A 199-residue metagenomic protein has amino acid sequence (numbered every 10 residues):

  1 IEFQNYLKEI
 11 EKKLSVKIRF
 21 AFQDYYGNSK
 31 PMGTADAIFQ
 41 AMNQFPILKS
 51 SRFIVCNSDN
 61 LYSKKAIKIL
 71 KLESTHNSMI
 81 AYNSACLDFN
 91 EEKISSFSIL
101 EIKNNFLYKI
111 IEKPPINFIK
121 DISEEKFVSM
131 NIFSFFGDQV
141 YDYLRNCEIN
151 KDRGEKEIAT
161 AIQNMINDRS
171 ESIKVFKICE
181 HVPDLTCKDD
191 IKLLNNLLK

Functional and structural regions predicted by a protein language model:
I1-V55, N150: Conserved N-terminal catalytic core of the sugar/cofactor nucleotidyltransferase
E2-Y6, K65, A161, L193: Phosphate- and divalent-cation-binding pockets in alpha/beta enzyme and binding domains that engage nucleotide-derived
A21-Q23, K113, F176-I178: Conserved beta-strand termini and adjacent loop/short-helix elements that scaffold enzyme active sites in alpha/beta
Y25-K30, C86-D88, I116-F118, H181-D184: A short acidic, often aromatic-flanked loop/helix-cap motif at beta-alpha or helix-coil junctions that lines enzyme
K49-R52, H76, E171-S172: Short coil/turn segments at beta-strand junctions that form active-site/ligand-binding loops
N57-L61: The conserved acidic donor/metal-binding loop of glycosyltransferases
S63-Y141: Conserved core of the sugar-phosphate nucleotidyltransferase
I110, F118-K199: Conserved alpha/beta core of the MobA/IspD/sugar-nucleotide pyrophosphorylase nucleotidyltransferase superfamily
